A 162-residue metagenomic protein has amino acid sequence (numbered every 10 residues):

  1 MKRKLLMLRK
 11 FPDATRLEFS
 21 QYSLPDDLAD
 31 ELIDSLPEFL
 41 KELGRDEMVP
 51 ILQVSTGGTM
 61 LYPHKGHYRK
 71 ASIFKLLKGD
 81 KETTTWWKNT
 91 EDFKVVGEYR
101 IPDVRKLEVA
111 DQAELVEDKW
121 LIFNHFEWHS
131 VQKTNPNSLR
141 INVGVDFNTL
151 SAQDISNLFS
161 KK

Functional and structural regions predicted by a protein language model:
M1-Q53, M60: Non-heme Fe(II)/2-oxoglutarate
K10, E18-Q21, E38, I73 (+3 more regions): Intrinsic disorder/low-structure terminal segments
K10, Q21, Q53-T56, W87-N89 (+3 more regions): Surface-exposed beta-strand edges and flanking loops
A14, K78-K81, H129, T149-S151: Short loop/turn segments at secondary-structure transitions that flank enzyme active sites
L28, K70, D92-F93, H129 (+1 more regions): A generic structural signal for solvent-exposed, polar alpha-helical segments
E47-M48, Q53-W120: Catalytic core of non-heme Fe(II) oxygenases with the double-stranded beta-helix
G97-K162: Catalytic core of Fe(II)/2-oxoglutarate
